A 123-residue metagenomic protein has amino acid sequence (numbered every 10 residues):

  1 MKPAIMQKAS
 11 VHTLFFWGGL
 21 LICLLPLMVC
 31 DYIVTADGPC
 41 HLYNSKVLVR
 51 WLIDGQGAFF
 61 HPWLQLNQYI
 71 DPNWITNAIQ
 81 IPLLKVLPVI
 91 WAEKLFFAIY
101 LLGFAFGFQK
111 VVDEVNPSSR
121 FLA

Functional and structural regions predicted by a protein language model:
M1-L24: Start-transfer (signal-anchor) and selected internal transmembrane alpha helices of multi-pass inner/ER membrane
T13-W17, L95, L122-A123: Hydrophobic alpha-helical transmembrane segments
L25-R120: Active-site lumenal/periplasmic loops and adjacent helix-entry segments of GT-C-fold, multi-pass membrane
